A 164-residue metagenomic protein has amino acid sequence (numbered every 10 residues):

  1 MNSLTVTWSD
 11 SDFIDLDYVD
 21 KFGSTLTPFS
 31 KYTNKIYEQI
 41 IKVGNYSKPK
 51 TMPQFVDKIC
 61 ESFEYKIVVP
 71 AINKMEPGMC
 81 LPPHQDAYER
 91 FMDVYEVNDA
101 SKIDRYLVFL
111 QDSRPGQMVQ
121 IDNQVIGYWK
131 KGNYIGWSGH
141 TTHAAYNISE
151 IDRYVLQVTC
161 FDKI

Functional and structural regions predicted by a protein language model:
M1-I72, G78-C80: Non-heme Fe(II)/2-oxoglutarate
S3, I103-R105, V155: Intrinsic-disorder/low-complexity, polar/charged segments enriched in Ser/Thr/Lys/Arg/Asp/Glu/Gln
I59-E64, V97-A100, G127, Y146-I148: A general structural signal for short secondary-structure junctions and capping/turn motifs
V68, K102-D104, D152: Residues that flank catalytic or metal-binding motifs in active/ligand-binding sites
A71, L107, A144: Short, surface-exposed charged micro-motifs
K74-E76, D93-G116, T159: Short, conserved beta-strand element in jelly-roll/cupin
C80-E89, E96-N98: Histidine-centered catalytic micro-motifs
D112-I164: Catalytic core of Fe(II)/2-oxoglutarate
